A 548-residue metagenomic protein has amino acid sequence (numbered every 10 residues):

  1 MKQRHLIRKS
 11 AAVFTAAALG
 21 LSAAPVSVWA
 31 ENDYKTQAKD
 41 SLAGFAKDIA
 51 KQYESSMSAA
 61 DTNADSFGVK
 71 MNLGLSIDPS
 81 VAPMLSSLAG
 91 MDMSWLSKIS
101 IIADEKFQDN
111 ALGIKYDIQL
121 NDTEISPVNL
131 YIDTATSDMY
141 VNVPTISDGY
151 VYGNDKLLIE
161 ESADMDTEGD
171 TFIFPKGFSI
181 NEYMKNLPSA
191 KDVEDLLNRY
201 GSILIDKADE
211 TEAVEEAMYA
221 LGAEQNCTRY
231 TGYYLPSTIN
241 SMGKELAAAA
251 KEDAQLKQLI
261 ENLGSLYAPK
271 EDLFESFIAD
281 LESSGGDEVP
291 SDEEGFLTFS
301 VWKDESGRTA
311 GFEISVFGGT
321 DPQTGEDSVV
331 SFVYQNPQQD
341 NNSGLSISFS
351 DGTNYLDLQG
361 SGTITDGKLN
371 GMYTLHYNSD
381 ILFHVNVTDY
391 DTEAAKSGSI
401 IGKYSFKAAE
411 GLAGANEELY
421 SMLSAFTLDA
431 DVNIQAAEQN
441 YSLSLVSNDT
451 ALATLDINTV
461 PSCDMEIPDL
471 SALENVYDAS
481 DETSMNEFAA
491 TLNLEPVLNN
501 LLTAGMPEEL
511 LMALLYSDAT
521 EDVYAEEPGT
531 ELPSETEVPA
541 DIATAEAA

Functional and structural regions predicted by a protein language model:
K2, A23, L358-G360: Cytosolic-facing loops and C-terminal tails of multi-pass membrane proteins
K2-V13: Bacterial N-terminal signal peptides that target proteins for export
R4, G20-V28: C-terminal segment of classical bacterial N-terminal signal peptides
S10, A23-P25, G285, T536: Generic low-complexity, intrinsically disordered sequence content enriched in small uncharged/hydrophobic residues
A30-A548: Subset-of-secretome marker
